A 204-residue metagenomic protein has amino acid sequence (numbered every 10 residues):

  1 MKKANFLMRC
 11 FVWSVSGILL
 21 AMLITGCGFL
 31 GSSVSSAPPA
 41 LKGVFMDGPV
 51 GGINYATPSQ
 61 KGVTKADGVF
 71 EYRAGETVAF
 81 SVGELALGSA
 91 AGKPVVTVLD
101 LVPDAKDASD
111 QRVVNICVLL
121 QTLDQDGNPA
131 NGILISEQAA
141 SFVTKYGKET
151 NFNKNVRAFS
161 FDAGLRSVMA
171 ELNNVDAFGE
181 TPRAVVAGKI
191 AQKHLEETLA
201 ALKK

Functional and structural regions predicted by a protein language model:
K2-V15: Bacterial N-terminal signal peptides that target proteins for export
N5, G17-L19, S59, G75: Hydrophobic alpha-helical context, especially transmembrane and signal-peptide helices
M8-F11, T25, N115: Secreted/extracellular small peptides and ectodomain modules produced from precursors
S14-T25: Bacterial N-terminal signal peptides
C27-K204: Feature for extracytoplasmic/surface-facing segments of secreted or surface-associated proteins, emphasizing
